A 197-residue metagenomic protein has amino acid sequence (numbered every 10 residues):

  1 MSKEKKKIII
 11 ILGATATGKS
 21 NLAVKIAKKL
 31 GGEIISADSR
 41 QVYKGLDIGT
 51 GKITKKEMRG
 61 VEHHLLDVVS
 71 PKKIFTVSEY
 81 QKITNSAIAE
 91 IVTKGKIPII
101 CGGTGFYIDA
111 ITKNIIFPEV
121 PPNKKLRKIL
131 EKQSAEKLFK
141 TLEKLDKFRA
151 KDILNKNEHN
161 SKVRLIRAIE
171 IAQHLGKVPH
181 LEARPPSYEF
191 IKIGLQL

Functional and structural regions predicted by a protein language model:
M1-L197: Phosphate/pyrophosphate-binding catalytic cores of soluble transferases and nucleic-acid-acting enzymes
